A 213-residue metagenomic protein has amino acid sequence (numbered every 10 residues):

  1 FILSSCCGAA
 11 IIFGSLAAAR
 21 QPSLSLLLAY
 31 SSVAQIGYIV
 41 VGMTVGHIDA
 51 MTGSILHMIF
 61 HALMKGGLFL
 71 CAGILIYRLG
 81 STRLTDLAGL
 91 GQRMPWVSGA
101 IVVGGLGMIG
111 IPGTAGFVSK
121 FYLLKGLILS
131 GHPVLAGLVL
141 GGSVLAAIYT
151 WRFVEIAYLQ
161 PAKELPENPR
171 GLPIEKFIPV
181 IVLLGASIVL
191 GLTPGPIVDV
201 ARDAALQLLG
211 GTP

Functional and structural regions predicted by a protein language model:
F1-F121, K125-E155: Hydrophobic transmembrane alpha-helices and their helix-loop junctions in integral membrane proteins
M94-V97, T150-P213: Cytoplasmic/organellar membrane-interface segments at the starts of transmembrane helices in multi-pass inner-membrane
